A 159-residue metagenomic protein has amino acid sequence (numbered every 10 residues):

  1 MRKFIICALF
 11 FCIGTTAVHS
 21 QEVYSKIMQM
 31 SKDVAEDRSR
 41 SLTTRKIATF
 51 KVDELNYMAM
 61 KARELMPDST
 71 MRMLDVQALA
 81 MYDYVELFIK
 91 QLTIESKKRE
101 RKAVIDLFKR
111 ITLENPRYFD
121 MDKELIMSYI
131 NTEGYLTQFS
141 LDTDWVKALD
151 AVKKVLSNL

Functional and structural regions predicted by a protein language model:
M1-T15: Sec-dependent N-terminal signal peptides
K3-F4, A48-F50, D75-Q77: Short linear sequence motifs
A8-L9, K51, S157-L159: A periodicity- and composition-biased signal for non-globular, repetitive helical segments
T16-V18, F88: Intrinsic low-complexity/disordered segments
H19-S69: Immediate post-signal-peptide N-terminus of mature secreted/exported proteins
R72-L159: Surface-exposed, polar helix/loop patches in the mature regions of secreted/periplasmic/lumenal proteins that form
